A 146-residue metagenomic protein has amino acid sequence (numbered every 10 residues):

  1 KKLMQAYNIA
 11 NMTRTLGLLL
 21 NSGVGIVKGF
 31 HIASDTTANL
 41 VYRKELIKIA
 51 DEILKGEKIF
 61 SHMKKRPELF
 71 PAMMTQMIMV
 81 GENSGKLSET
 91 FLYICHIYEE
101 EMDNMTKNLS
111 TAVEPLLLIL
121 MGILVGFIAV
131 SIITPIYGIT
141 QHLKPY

Functional and structural regions predicted by a protein language model:
K1, Q5, P71-A72, I139-Q141 (+1 more regions): Generic structural "secondary-structure junction" signal
K2, D35, V80, V125-I133: Alpha-helical transmembrane segments
M4-A112: Glycine- and small-hydrophobic-enriched helix-loop-helix hairpins
E100-Y146: Bilayer-spanning, highly hydrophobic alpha-helical transmembrane segments
